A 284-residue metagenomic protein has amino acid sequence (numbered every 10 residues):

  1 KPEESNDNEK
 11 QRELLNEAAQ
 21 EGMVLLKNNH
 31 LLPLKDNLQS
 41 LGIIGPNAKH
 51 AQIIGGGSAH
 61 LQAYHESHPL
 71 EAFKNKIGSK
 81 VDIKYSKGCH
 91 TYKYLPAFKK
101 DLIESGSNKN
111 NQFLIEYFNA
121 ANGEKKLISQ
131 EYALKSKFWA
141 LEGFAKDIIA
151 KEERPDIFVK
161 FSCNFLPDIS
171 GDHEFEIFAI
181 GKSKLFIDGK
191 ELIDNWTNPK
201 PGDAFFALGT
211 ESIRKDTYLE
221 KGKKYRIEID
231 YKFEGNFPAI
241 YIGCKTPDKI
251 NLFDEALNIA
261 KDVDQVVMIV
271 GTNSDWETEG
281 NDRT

Functional and structural regions predicted by a protein language model:
K1, P33-L34, S79-G88, E228-I229 (+1 more regions): Acidic/polar loop patches that form or flank catalytic/metal-binding clefts of enzymes that bind anionic ligands
K1-A19, G42-I44: Active-site or pore-adjacent capping/gating segments
E17-L32, K160, D168: Phosphate/ATP-binding catalytic cores across multiple sugar-kinase/actin-like superfamilies, primarily ASKHA
E21, Q39-S40, G78-I83, K261-V266: Loop/turn elements at helix/coil->beta-strand transitions in domains of secreted/extracellular proteins
D36, N47-I53, I83, P199-I213: Terminal amphipathic helices with adjacent charged low-complexity linkers/tails
N47-H50, C89-Y92, F233-G235, T272-W276: Solvent-exposed loop/turn segments at secondary-structure junctions within structured extracellular/periplasmic domains
K49-K76, N195-P199, G280-T284: Glycine- and acidic-residue-enriched helix-capping/strand-helix junction motifs
H90-D264, G280-D282: Acidic/polar, compositionally biased interaction segments
